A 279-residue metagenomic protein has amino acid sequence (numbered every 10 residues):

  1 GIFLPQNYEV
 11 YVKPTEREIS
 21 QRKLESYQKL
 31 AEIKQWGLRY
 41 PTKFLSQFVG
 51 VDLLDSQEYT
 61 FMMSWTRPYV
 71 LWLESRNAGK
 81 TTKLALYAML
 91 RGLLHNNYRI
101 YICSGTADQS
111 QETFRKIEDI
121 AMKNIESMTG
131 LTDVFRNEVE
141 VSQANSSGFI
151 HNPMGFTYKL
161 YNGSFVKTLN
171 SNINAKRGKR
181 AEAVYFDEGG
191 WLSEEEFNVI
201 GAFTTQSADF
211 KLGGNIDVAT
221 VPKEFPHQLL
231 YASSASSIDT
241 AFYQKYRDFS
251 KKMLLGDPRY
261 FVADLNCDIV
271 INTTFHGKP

Functional and structural regions predicted by a protein language model:
G1-P279: Phosphate/NTP-binding elements of NTP-utilizing enzymes
